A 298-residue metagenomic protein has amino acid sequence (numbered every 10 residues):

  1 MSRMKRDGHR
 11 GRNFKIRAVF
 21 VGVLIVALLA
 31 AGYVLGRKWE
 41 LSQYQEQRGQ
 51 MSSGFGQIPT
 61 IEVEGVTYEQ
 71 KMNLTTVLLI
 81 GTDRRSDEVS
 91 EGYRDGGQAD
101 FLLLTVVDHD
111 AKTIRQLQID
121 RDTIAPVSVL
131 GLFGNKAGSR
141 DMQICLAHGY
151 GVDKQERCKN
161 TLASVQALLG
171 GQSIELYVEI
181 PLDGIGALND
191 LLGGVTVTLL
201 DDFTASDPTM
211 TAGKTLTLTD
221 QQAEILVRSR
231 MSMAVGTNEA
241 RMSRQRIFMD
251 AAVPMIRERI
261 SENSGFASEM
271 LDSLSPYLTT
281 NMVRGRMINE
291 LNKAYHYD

Functional and structural regions predicted by a protein language model:
S2-I25, L29-D298: Non-catalytic, solvent-exposed segments at the cell envelope interface
